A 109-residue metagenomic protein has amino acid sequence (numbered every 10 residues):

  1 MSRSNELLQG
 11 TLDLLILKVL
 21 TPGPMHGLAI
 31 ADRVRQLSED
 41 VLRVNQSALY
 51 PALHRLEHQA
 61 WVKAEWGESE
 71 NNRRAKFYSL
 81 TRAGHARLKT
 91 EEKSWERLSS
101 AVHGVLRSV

Functional and structural regions predicted by a protein language model:
M1-S2, V109: Absolute protein N-terminus
S2-E6, W66-G67: Short beta-strand/turn micro-motifs at beta-sheet edges
N5-A48: N-terminal helix-turn-helix DNA-binding core of bacterial DNA-binding proteins
L49-L56: Basic amphipathic alpha-helical segments that dock to polyanions
E57-R74, S79: Beta-hairpin "wing" of winged helix-turn-helix
L80-G84: Accessory beta->alpha helical hairpin/"wing" motif in late/C-terminal subdomains of nucleic-acid enzymes
H85-V109: Amphipathic alpha-helical dimerization/coiled-coil segments that flank or bridge DNA-binding/regulatory modules
